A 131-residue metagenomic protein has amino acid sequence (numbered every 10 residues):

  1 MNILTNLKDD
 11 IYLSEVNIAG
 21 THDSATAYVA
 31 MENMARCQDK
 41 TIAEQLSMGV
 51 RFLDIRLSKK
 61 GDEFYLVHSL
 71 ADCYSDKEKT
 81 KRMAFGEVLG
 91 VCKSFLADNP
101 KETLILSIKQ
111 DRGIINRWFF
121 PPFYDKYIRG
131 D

Functional and structural regions predicted by a protein language model:
M1-F52, K59-D98, T103: Long, acidic (Asp/Glu-rich), low-complexity accessory segments flanking structured domains
P100-I115: Active-site groove signature of glycoside hydrolases
R112-I114, F120-D125: Serine-dependent carboxylesterase/thioesterase catalytic core of lipase-like alpha/beta-hydrolase/SGNH enzymes
D125-D131: Acidic, His- and aromatic-enriched active-site or binding-groove loops in soluble protein domains that engage sugars
